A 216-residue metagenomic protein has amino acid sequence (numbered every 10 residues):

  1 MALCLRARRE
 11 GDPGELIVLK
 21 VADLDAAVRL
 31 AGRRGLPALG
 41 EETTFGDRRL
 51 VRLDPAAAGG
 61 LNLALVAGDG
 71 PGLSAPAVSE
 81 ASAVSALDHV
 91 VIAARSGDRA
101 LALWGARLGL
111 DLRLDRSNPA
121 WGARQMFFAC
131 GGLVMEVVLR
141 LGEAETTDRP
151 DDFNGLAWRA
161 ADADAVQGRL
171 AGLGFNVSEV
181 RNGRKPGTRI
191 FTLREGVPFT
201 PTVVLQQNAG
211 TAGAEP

Functional and structural regions predicted by a protein language model:
M1-R34, V51-D54, A86-S96, T146-A171 (+1 more regions): Vicinal oxygen chelate
L3, D25-V84, S117-E136, A157 (+1 more regions): Vicinal oxygen chelate
D12-L19, A64-L101, R107, F153-L156 (+1 more regions): N-terminal beta-strand motif that seeds the catalytic metal site of vicinal oxygen chelate
E80-A81, E145-T147: Short, flexible, glycine/charge-rich loop motifs used to bind or transfer phosphoryl groups or to couple energy/partner
S85-E143: A mid-sequence, solvent-exposed acidic-amphipathic segment
